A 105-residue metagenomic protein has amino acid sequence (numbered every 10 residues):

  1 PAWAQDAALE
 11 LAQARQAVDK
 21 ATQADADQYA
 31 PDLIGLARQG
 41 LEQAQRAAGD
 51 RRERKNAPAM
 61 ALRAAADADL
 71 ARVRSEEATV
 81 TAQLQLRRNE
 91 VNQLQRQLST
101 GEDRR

Functional and structural regions predicted by a protein language model:
A2-R105: Long, charged/polar, soluble alpha-helical segments
